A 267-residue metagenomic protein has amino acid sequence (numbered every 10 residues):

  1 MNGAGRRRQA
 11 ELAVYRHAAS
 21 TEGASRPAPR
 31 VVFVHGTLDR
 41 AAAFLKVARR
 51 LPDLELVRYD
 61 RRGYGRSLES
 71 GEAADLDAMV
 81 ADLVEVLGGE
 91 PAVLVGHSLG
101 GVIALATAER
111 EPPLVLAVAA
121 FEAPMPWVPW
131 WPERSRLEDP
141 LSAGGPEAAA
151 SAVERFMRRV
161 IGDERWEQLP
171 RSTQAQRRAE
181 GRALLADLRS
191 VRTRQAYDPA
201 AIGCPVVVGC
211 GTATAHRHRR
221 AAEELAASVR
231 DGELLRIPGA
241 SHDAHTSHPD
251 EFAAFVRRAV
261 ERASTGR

Functional and structural regions predicted by a protein language model:
R8-E69: Conserved HGGG/HGGXW glycine-rich cap/lid loop of the alpha/beta-hydrolase fold
V32-G36, H97, C210: The conserved beta1-alpha1 loop
K46-R49, V57-V93, A254: Active-site loop/oxyanion-hole signature of alpha/beta-hydrolase fold enzymes
G96, G100, A104: Gly/Ala-rich beta-loop-alpha elbow adjacent to hydrolase catalytic centers
L105-R110, L114-G145: Flexible "cap/lid" loop of the alpha/beta hydrolase fold
E147-L188, R192: Conserved alpha/beta-hydrolase catalytic His-Asp/Glu region
T173-S228, E233-R236, A244: Conserved serine/cysteine hydrolase catalytic core
I237-A253: Catalytic histidine-centered segment of alpha/beta-hydrolase-like enzymes
